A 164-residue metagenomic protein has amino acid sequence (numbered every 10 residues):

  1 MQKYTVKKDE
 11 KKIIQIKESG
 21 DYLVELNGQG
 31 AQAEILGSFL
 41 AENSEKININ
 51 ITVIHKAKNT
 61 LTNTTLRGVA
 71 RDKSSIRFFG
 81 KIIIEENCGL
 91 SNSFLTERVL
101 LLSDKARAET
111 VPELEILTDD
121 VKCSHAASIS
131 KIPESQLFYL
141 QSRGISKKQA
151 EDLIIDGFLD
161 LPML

Functional and structural regions predicted by a protein language model:
M1-F138, S142-I145, L159-D160: Conserved beta-strand/loop scaffold segments within soluble protein domains that form the structured core and edges
I155-L164: Short arginine-rich
